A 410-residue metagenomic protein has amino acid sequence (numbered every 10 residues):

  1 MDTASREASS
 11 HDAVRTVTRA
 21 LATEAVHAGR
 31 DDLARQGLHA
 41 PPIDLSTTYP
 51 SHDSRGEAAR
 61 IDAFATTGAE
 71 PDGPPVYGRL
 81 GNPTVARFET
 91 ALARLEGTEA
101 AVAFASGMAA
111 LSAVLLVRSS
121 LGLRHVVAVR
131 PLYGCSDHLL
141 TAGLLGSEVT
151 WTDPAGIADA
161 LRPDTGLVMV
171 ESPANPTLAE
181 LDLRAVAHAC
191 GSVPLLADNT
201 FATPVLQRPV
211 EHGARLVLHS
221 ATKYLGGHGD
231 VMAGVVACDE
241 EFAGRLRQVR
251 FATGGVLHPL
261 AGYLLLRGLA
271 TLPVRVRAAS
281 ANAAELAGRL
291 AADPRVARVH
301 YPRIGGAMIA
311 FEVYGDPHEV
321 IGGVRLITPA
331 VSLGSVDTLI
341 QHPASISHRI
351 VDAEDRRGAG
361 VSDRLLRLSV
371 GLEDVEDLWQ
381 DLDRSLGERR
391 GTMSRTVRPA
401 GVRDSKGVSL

Functional and structural regions predicted by a protein language model:
M1-D72, T392-R398, K406-L410: N-terminal glycine-rich, Lys/His-bearing helix-loop that initiates the first secondary-structure elements of many
M1-E7, E99, H125, T150-W151 (+3 more regions): PLP-dependent enzyme catalytic core of the Aspartate aminotransferase-like
D2, E7, A13-T18, H27-A34 (+2 more regions): Conserved PLP-enzyme active-site core in the AAT-like
L33, P302-L366, V370: Conserved C-terminal alpha-helix-loop-beta "cap" of PLP-dependent enzymes that closes/shapes the active-site mouth
P42, S46, A283-A284, H300-A310: Conserved glycine-rich beta-strand-loop-beta hairpin in the small C-terminal domain of fold type I
P42, T48, D53-A109, C135-A142: Conserved N-terminal alpha-helix of the aminotransferase class I/II PLP-enzyme fold
G97, R295-R298, L326, R364: Glycine-centered tight turns that cap/initiate beta-strands
T253-G254, G323-G334, S385-M393: A common structural junction motif
